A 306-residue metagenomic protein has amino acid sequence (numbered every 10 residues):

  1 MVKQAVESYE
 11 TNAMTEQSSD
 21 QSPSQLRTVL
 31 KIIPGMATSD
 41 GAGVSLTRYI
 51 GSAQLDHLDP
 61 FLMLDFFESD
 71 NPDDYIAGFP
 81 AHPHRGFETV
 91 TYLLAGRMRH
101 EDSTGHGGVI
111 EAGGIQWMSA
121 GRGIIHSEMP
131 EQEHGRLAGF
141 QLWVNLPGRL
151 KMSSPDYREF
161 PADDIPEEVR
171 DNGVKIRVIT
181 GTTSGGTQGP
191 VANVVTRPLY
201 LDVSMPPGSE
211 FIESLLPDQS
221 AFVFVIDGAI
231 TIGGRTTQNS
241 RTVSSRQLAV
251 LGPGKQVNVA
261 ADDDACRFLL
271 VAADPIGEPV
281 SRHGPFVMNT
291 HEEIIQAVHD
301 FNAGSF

Functional and structural regions predicted by a protein language model:
M1-F306: Jelly-roll (double-stranded beta-helix
